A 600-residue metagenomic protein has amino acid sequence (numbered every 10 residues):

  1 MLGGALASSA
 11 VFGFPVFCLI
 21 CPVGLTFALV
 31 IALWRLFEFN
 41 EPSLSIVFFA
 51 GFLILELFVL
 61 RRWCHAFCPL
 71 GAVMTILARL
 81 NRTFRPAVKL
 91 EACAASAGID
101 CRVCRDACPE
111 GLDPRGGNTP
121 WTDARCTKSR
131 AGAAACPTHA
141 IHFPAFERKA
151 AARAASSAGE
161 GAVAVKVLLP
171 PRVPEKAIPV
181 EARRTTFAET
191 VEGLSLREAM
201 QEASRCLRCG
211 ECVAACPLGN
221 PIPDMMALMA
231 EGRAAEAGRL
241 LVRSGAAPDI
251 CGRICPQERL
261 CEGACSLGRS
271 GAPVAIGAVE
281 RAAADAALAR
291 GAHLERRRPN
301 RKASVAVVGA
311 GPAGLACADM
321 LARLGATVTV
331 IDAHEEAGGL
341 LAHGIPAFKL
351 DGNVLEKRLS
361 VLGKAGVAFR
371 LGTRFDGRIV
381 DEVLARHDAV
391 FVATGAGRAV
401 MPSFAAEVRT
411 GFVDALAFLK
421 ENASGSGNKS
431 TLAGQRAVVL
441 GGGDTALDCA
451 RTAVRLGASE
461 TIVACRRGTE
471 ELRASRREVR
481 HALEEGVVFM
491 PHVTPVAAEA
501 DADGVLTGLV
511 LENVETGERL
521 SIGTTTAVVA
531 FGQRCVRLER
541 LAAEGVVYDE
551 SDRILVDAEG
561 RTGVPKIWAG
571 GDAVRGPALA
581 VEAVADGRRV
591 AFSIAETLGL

Functional and structural regions predicted by a protein language model:
M1-E189, G193-M200, G277, G587: Non-ligating segments of multi-cofactor redox enzymes
L207, A214, L218, I222-E295 (+2 more regions): Glycine/serine-rich phosphate-binding loop and adjoining beta1-alpha1 elements at the start of nucleotide-handling
E236, P299, S304-A306, E356-S403 (+2 more regions): Feature captures the FAD/FMN-dependent oxidoreductase FAD-binding
N300-A310, Q435-L440: Beta1/beta-strand and adjacent pyrophosphate-binding region of the FAD-binding site in flavoprotein oxidoreductases
S304-T327, A446-V454: N-terminal Rossmann-like FAD-binding beta1-loop-alpha1 element of flavoenzymes
T327-L371, A450-A497, L600: Rossmann-like dinucleotide-binding cores of NAD(P)H-dependent redox enzymes
T410-G434, E518, G523-P577, F592: FAD-site-proximal beta/loop scaffold in flavoenzymes
C449, A573-L600: A conserved FAD-binding loop/helix module that cradles the flavin
